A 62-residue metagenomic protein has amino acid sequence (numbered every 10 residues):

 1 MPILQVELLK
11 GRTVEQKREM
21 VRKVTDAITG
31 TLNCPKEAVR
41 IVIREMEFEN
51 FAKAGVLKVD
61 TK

Functional and structural regions predicted by a protein language model:
P2-K62: A domain-level signal for the structural core that forms small-molecule/cofactor-binding pockets and catalytic centers
